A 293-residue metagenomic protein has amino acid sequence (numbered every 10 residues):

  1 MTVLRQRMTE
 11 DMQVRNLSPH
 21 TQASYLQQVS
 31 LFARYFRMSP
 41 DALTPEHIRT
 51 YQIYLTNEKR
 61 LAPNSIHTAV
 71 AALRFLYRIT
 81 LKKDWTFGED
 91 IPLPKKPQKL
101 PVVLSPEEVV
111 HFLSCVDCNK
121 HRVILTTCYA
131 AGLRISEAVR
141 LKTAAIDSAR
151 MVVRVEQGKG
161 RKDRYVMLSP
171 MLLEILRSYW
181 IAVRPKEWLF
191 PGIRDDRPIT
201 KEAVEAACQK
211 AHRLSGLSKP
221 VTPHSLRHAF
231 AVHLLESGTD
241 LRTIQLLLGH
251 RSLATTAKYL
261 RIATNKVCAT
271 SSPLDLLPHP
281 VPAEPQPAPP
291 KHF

Functional and structural regions predicted by a protein language model:
M1-F293: Conserved catalytic core of the tyrosine transesterase superfamily
